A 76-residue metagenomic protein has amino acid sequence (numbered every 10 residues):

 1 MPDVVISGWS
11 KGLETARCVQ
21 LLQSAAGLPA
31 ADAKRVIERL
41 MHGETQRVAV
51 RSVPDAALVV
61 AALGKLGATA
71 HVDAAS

Functional and structural regions predicted by a protein language model:
M1-S76: Short, amphipathic alpha-helical interaction segments embedded in low-complexity terminal/linker regions of eukaryotic
